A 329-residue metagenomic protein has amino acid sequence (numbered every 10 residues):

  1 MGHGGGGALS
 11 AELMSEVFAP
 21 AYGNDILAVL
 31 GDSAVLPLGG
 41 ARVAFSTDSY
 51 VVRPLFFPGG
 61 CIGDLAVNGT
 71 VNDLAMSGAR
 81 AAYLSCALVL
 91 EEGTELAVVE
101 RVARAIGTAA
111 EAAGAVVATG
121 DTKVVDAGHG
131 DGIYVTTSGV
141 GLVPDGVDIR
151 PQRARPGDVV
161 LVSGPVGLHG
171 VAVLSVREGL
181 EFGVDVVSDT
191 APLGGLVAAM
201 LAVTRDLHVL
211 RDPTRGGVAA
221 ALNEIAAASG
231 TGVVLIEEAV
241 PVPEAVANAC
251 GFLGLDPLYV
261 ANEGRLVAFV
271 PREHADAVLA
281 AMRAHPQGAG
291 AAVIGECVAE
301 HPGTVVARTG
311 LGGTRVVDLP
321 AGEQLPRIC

Functional and structural regions predicted by a protein language model:
M1-C329: Helix-biased detector of long, well-ordered alpha-helical tracts
